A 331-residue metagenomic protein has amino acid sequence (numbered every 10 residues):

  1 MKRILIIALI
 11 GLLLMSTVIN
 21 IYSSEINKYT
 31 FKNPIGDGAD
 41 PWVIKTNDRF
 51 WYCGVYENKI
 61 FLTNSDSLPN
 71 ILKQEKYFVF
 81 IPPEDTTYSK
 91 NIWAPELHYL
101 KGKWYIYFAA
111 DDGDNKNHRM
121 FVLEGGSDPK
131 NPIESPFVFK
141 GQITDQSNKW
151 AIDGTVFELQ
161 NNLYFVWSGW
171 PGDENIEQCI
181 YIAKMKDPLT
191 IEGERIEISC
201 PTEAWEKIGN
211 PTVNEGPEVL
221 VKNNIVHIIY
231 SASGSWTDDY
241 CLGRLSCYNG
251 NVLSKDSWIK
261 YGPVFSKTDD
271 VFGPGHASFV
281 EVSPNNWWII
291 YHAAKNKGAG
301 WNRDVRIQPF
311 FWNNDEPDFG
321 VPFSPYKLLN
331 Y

Functional and structural regions predicted by a protein language model:
M1-I4: Positively charged n-region of N-terminal signal peptides that target proteins for export
I6-I7, F310: General helical structural elements
A8-S16: Bacterial N-terminal signal peptides
I21-Y331: Carbohydrate-active catalytic/glycan-binding domains of CAZyme proteins, especially the secreted or lumenal ectodomains
